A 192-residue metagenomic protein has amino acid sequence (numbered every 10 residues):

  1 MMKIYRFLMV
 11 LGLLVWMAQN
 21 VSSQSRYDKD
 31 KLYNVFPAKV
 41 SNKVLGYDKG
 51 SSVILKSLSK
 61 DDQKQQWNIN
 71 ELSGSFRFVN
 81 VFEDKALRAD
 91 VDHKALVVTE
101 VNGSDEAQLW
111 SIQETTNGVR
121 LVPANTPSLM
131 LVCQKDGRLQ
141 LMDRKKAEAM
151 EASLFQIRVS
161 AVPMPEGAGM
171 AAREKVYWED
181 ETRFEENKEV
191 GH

Functional and structural regions predicted by a protein language model:
M1-L8: Bacterial N-terminal signal peptides that target proteins for export
M9-W16: Bacterial N-terminal signal peptides
Q19-S23: Sec/Tat signal peptide C-region and signal peptidase I cleavage site
Q24-H192: Lectin-like carbohydrate-binding module/patch detector with strong preference for beta-trefoil
